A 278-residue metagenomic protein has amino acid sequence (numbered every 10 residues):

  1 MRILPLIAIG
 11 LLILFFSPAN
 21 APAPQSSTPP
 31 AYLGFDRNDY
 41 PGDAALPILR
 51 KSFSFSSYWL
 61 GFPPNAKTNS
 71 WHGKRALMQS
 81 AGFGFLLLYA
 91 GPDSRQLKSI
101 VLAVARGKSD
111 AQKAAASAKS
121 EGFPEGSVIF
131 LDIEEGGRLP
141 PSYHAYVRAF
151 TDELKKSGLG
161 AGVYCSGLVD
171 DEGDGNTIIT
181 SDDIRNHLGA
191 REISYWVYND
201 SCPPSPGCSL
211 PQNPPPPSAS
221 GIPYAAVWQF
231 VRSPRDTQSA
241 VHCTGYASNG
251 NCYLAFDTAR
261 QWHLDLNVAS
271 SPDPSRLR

Functional and structural regions predicted by a protein language model:
M1-L4: Positively charged n-region of N-terminal signal peptides that target proteins for export
L11-S27: Bacterial Sec-dependent signal peptides at the C-terminal "C-region" and cleavage site
Q25-P41, L46, N186-R278: Functionally critical loop-and-helix segments that line ligand-binding/catalytic clefts of soluble enzyme domains
S26-A149, K155-S157: Substrate-binding cleft of extracellular glycoside hydrolase catalytic domains
Y58, L87, V163, Y195-V197: Structural beta-sheet core signal
A90, C165-V169, R232: Acidic carboxylate-rich catalytic motifs and surrounding loops in phosphoryl-/glycosyl-chemistry enzymes
S157-N176: Aromatic-lined carbohydrate-recognition surfaces of secreted/lumenal glycan-active proteins
E172-E192: Substrate-binding cleft/loops of secretory-pathway carbohydrate-active enzymes
